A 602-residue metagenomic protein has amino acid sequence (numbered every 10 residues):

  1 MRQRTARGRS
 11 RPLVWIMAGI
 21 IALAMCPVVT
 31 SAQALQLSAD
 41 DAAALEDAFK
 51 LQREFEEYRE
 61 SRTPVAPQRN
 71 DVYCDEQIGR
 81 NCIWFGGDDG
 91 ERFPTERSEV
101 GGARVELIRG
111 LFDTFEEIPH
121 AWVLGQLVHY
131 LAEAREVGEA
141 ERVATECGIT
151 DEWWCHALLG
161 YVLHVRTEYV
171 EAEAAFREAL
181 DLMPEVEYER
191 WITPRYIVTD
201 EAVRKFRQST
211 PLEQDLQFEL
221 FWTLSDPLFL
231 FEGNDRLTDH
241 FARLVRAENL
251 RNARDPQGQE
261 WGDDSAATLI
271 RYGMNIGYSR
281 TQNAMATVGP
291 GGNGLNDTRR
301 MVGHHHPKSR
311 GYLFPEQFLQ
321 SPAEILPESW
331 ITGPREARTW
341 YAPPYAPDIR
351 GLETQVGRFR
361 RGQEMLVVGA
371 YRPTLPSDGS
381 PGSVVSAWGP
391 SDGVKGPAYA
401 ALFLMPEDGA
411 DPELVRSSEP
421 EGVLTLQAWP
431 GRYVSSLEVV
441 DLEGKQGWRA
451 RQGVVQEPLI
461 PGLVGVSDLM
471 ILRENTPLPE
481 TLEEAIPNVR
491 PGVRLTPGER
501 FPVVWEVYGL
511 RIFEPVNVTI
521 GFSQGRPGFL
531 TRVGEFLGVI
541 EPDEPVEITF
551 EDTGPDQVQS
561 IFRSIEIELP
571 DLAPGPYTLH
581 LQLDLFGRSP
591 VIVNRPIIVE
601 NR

Functional and structural regions predicted by a protein language model:
W15-P27: Bacterial N-terminal signal peptides
L37-G86, E96, Y312-R602: Intrinsically disordered, low-complexity terminal regions enriched in Ser/Thr/Pro/Gly and charged residues
R59-V65, P94-I108, H129-R142: Helix-turn-helix repeat elements of alpha-solenoid scaffolds
N81-D89, E116-L124, T150-H156, V186: Generic helix N-cap/helix-start motif at coil->alpha-helix transitions
F112-E117, A144-D151, A179-P184: Solenoid-like repeat scaffolds
Q126-L127, L159, K205: Structural register within alpha-helical repeat arrays
H164, Y169-V186: TPR/TPR-like (Sel1-like) alpha-helical repeat modules
Q208-Y345: A cross-family detector of function-defining hotspots
